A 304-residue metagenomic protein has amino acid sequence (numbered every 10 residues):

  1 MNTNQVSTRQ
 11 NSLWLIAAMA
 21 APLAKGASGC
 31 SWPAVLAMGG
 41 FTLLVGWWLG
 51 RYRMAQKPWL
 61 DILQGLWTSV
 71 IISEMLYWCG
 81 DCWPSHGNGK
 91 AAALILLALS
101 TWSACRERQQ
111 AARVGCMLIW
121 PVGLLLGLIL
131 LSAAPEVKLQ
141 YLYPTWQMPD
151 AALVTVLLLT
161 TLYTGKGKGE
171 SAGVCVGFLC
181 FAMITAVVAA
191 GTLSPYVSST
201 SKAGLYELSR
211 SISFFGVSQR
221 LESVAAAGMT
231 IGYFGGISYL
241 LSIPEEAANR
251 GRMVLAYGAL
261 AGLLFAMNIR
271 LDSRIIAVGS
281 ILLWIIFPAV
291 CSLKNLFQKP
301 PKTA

Functional and structural regions predicted by a protein language model:
Q5-K25, A34-T42, Q64-I72, C105-R106 (+2 more regions): Hydrophobic, membrane-embedded alpha-helices of multi-pass small-molecule transporters
I16-A93, L97-A98, F287: Membrane helical hairpin/interfacial module
K25-G29, R53, D81-P84, L96-M117 (+2 more regions): Membrane-water interface regions at transmembrane-helix termini and the short interhelical loops of multi-pass membrane
I72-D81, W120-P144, A189-A190, V290-K302: Hydrophobic alpha-helical segments and their helix-loop junctions in multi-pass secondary transporters
M75-N88, K166-M183, I237-A261: Helix-loop-helix connectors at the membrane interface of multi-pass transporters/channels
K90-L94, S100-A133, A277-P288: Membrane-interface loop-to-helix entry segments
T192-L221: Membrane-interface interhelical connector segments
G251-V254, G262-L282: Extracellular/periplasmic helix-loop-helix junctions in multi-pass membrane proteins
